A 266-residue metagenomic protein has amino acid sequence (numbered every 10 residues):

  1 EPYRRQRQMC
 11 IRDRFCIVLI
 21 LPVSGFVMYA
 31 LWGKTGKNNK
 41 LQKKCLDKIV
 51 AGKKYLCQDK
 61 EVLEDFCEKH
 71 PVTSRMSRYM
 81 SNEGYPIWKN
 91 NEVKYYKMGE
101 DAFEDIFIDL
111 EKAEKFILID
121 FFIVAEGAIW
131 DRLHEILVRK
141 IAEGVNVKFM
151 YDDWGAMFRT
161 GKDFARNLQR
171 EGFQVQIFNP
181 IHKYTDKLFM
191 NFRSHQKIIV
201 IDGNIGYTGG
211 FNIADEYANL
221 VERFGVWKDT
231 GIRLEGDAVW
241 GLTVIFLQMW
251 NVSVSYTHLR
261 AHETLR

Functional and structural regions predicted by a protein language model:
E1-R7, I11, H258-R266: Single conserved hydrophobic/aromatic residue that forms the stacking wall/gate of nucleotide- or nucleobase-binding
P2, I20-V23, A142, H262: Alpha-helical architecture
M9-C10, T35, H195: Generic N-terminal leader/processing signal
R12-C16: Hydrophobic alpha-helical transmembrane segments
I17-Q42: Transmembrane alpha-helices and immediately adjacent membrane-cytoplasm interface residues in multi-pass integral
G36-K37, I49-K53, E61-L63, G172 (+1 more regions): Short, intrinsically disordered/low-complexity patches at protein termini and at juxtamembrane boundaries
Q42-E100: Membrane-proximal, non-transmembrane interface segments of integral membrane proteins
T73-S74, G84-F116, D120-R260, R266: HKD-type phospholipase D/PLD-like phosphodiesterase module
